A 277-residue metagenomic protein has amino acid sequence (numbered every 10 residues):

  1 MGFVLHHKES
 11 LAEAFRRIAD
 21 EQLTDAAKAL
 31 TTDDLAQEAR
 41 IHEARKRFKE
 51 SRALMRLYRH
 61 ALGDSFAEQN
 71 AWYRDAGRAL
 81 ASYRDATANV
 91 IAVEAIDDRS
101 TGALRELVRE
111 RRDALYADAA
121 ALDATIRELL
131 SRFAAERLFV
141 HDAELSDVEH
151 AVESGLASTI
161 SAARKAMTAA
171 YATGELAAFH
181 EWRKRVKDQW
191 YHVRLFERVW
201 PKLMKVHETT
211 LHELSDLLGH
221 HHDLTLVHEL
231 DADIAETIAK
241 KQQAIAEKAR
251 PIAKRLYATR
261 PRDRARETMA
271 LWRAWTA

Functional and structural regions predicted by a protein language model:
M1-A277: Cationic, histidine-enriched alpha-helical/coil surfaces that engage anionic ligands
